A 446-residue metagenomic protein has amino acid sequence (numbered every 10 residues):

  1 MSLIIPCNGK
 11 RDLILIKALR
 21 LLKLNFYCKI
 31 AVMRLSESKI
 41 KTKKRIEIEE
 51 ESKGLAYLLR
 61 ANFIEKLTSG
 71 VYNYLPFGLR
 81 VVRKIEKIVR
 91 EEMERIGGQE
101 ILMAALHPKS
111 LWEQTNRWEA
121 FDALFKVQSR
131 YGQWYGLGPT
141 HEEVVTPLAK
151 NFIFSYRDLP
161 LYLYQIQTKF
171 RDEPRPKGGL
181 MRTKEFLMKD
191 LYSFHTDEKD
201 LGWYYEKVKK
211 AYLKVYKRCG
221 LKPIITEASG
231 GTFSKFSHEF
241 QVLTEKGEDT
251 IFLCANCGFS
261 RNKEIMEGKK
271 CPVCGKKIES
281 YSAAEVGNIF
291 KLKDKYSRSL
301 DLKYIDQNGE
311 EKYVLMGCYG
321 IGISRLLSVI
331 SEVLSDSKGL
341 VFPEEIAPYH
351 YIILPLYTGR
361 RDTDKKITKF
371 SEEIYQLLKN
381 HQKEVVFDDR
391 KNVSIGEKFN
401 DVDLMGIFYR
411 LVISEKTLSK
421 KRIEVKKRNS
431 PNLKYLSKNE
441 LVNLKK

Functional and structural regions predicted by a protein language model:
L3-P6, I14: Ser/Thr/Pro/Gly-rich low-complexity, intrinsically disordered segments
P6-G9, R361: Exposed, low-complexity/repetitive linear segments and helix-based recognition motifs, biased toward charged/polar
L13-L15, F26-Y27: Short hydrophobic targeting helices and cationic amphipathic motifs that mediate membrane/organellar targeting
Y27-K446: NTP/phosphate- and nucleic-acid-binding module
